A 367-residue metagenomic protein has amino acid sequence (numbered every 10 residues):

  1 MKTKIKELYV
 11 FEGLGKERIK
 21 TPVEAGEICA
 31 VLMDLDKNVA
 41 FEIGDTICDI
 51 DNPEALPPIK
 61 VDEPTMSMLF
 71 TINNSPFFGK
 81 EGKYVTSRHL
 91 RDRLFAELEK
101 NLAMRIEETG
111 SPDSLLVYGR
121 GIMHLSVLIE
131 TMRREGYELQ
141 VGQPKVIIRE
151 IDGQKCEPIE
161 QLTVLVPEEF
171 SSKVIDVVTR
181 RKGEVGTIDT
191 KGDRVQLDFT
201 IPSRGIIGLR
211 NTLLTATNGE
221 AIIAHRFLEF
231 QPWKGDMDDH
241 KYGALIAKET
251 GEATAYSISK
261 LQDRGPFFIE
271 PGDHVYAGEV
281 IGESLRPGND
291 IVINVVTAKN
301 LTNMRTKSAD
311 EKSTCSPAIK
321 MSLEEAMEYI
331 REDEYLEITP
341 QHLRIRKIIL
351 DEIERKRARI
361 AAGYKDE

Functional and structural regions predicted by a protein language model:
M1-M68, F78-K80, Y242, G251-T302 (+1 more regions): Conserved nucleotide-binding/hydrolysis modules and their immediate coupling elements across P-loop/ASCE NTPase motors
K2-G26, A55-N73, R88, N101-S114 (+6 more regions): Interdomain boundary/hinge elements
L35-N38, G119-L125, P167-S171, T200-I207: Helix N-cap motif at beta-to-alpha junctions
G44, F70, G121, P167 (+4 more regions): Residue-level signature of catalytic and energy-coupling elements of molecular machines, predominantly ATP/GTP-dependent
N73-T86, L162-F170: Short, surface-exposed ligand-recognition loops at beta-strand->loop->(often short) alpha-helix junctions that present
F77-L98, C315-A318: A short, contiguous, amphipathic alpha-helix enriched in charged residues
S172-V185, T190, G208, T212-L214: Long, contiguous binding/interaction regions
V280, S284-P287, N294-R344, I349: C-terminal structured "cap/appendage" subdomains that terminate the fold
